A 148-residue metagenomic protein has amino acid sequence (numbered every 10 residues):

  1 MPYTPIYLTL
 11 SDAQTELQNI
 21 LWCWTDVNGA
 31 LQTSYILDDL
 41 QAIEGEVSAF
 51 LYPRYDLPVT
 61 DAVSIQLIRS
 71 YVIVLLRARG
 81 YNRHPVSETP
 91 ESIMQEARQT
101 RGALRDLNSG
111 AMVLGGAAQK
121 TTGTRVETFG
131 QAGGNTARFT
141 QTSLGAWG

Functional and structural regions predicted by a protein language model:
M1-L67, T128-G148: Conserved short "hinge" loops at termini or chain/domain junctions
Y3-T4, A78-G148: Short loop/turn elements at secondary-structure junctions
A42, E46, Y71, L75-R79 (+1 more regions): Generic beta-strand or strand-like secondary-structure segments
P53, I65-T89: Ordered, amphipathic secondary-structure segments that act as subunit-interaction surfaces in large macromolecular
